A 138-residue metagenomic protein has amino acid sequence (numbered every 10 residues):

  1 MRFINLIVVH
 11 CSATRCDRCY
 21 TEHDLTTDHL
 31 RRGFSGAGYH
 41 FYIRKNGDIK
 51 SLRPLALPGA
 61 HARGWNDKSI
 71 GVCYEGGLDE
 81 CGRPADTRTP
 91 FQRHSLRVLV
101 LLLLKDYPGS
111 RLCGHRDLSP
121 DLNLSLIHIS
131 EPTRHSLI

Functional and structural regions predicted by a protein language model:
R2-R111: Active-site-adjacent loop/helix surface patches within enzyme catalytic domains that shape the substrate-binding cleft
H10-C11, H115, H128: Histidine-centered divalent metal-coordination motifs
C16, P120-N123: Short catalytic/ligand-binding loop motif for oxyanion handling, primarily in non-cytosolic enzymes, centered on
L55, L124-I127: Short aromatic-enriched loop/helix-cap "lid" or pocket-rim segments at secondary-structure transitions that line
A56, S119, S136: Residue-level detector of flexible, active-site-proximal loop/helix-junction positions within diverse enzyme catalytic
S110-P120: Acidic carboxylate-rich catalytic motifs and surrounding loops in phosphoryl-/glycosyl-chemistry enzymes
I127-I138: Single conserved hydrophobic/aromatic residue that forms the stacking wall/gate of nucleotide- or nucleobase-binding
